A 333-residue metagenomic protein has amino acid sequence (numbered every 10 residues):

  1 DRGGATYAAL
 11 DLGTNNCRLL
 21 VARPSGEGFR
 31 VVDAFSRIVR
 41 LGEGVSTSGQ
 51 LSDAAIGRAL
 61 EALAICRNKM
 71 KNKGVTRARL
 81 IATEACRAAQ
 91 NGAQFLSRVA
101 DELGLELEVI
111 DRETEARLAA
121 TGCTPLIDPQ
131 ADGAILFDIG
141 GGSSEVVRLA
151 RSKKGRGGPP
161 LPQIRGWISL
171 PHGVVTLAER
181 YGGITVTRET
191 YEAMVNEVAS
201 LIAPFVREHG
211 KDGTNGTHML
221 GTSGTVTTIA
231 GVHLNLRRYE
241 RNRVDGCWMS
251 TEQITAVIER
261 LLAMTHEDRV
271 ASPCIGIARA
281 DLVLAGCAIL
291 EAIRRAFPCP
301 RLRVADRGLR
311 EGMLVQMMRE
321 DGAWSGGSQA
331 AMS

Functional and structural regions predicted by a protein language model:
R2-R30: N-terminal basic/disordered segments at the start of proteins
G4-Y7, V21-P24, R40, G44-K73 (+3 more regions): Helical "lid/coupling" subdomains associated with nucleotide-phosphate turnover
D11-N16, F137-S143, T222-V226, G308: A short acidic Gly-Thr/Ser loop motif
N15, T76, P300: Short acidic/polar active-site loop segments enriched in Thr and Asp
N16, A34, A134, G141-E145 (+1 more regions): Broad gene-expression machinery/nucleic-acid interaction feature
E27-R40: N-terminal glycine-rich anion-binding loops that anchor highly charged ligand groups
